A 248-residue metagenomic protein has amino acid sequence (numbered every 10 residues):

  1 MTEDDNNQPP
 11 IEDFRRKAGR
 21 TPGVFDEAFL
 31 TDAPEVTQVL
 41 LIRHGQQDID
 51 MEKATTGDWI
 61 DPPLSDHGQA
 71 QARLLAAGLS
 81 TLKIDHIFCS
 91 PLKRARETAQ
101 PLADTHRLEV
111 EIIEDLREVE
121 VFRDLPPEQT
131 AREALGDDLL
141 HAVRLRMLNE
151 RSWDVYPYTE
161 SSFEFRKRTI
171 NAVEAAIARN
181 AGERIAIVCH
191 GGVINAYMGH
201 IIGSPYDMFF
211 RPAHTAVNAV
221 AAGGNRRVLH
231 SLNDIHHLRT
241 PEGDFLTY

Functional and structural regions predicted by a protein language model:
T2-Q38, I42-I112: Active-site-proximal alpha-helix that buttresses catalytic centers in soluble enzyme cores
T2-T37, E111, V119-A134, A178-E183 (+1 more regions): Acidic, low-complexity terminal tails and accessory targeting/binding regions of phosphate-metabolizing enzymes
P63, D104-R168, H230-D234, Y248: Phosphate-handling substructures
G78-T81, T105, A175, R179 (+1 more regions): Active-site catalytic microenvironments for nucleophilic, acid-base chemistry
C89-S90, K167, V188-C189: Short beta-strand scaffold positions
P101, A196-H200: Active-site signature of alpha/beta-hydrolase-fold catalytic machinery across serine- and Asp/Cys-nucleophile hydrolases
G191-N195, V228: GST superfamily/GST-like fold recognition
